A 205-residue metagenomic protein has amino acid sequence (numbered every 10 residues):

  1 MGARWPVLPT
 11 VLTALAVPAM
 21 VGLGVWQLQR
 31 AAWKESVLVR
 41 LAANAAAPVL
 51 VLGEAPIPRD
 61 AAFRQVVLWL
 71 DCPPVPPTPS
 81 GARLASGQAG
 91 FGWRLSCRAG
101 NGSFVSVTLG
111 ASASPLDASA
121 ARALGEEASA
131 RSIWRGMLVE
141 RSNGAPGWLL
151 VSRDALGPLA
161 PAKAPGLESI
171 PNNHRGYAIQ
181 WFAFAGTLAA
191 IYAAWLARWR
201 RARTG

Functional and structural regions predicted by a protein language model:
M1-G205: Surface-exposed, charge/polar-rich loops and edge strands
